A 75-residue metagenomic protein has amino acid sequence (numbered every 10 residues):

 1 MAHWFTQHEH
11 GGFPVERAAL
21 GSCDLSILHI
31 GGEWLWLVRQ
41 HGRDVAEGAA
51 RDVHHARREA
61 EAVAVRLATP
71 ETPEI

Functional and structural regions predicted by a protein language model:
M1-E33: Short N-terminal "domain-start" leader segments that mark the transition from disordered tails or signal peptides into
M1-E9, L37-I75: Mixed-charge, Lys/Arg-enriched low-complexity segments
